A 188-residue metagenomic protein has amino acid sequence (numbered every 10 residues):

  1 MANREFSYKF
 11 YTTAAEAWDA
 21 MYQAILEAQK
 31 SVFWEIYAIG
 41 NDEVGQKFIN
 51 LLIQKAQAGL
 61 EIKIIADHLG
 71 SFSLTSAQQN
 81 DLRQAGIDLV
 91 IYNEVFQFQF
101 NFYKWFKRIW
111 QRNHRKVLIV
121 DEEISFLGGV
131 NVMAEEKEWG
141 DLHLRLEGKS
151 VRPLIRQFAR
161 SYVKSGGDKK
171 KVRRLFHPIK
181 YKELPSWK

Functional and structural regions predicted by a protein language model:
A2-S31, E35-K188: HKD-type phospholipase D/PLD-like phosphodiesterase module
